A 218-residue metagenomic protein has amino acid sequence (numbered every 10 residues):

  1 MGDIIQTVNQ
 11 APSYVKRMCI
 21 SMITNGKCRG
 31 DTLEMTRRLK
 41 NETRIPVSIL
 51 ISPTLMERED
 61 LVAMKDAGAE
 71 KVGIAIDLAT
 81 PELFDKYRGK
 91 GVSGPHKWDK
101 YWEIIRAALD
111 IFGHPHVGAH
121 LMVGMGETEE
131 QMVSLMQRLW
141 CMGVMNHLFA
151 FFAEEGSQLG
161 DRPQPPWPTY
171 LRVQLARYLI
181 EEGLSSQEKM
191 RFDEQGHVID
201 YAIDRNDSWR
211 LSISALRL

Functional and structural regions predicted by a protein language model:
M1-D31, K40-D60, M64-I104, G118 (+1 more regions): Core AdoMet radical
P12-Y14, M35-R38, T80, I111-G113 (+2 more regions): Short amphipathic alpha-helical segments, especially helix-boundary/capping motifs
G30-I49, S93-P115, Q164-K189: Alpha-helix-loop-beta-strand connector modules within alpha/beta enzyme cores
D31-T36, A63, D85-K90, V133-L135 (+2 more regions): Generic preference for flexible, low-structure residues
L50, T54, K90-S93, I104-E130 (+2 more regions): Conserved strand-turn element in the central/C-terminal portion of the radical SAM core barrel that lines
E57-A67, V123-C141: Catalytic cores of alpha/beta
A107, I111, V133-L218: Auxiliary Fe-S-binding modules of radical SAM enzymes
